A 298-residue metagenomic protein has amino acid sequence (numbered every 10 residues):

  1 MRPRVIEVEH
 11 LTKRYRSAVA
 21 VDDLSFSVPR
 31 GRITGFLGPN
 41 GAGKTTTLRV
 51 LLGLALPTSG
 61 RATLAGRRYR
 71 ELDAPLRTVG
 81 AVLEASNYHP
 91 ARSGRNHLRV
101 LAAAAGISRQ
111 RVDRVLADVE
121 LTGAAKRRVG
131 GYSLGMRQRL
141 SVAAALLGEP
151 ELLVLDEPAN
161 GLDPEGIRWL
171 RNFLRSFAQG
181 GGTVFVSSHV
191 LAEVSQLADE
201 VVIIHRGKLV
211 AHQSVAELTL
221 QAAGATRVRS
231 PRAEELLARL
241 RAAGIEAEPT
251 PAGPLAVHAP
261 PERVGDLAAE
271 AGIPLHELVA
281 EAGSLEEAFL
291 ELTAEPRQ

Functional and structural regions predicted by a protein language model:
R2-P3, P260-Q298: C-terminal coupling/interaction segments
P3-V8, K13-H205: ABC transporter nucleotide-binding domains
E9, A65, R229, V279-E281: Solvent-exposed beta-strand sheet faces enriched in polar/charged residues
L76, V257-E262: Active-site loop of classical SDR/Rossmann-like NAD(P)-dependent oxidoreductases, centered on the catalytic Tyr-X3-Lys
A105, V201, G244, A282 (+1 more regions): Conserved NTP-handling cores and scaffolds of large molecular machines
L170-H258: ABC transporter nucleotide-binding domain
